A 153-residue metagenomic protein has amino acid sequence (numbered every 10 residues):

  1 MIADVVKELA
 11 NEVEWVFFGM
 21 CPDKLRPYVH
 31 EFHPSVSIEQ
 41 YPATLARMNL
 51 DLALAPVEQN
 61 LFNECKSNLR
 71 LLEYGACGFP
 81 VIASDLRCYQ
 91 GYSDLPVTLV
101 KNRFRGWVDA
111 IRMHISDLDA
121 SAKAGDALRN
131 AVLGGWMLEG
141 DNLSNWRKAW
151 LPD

Functional and structural regions predicted by a protein language model:
M1-M48: Conserved catalytic-core segment of nucleotide-activated headgroup transferases in glycan assembly
D4-V5, R70, W146: Short amphipathic alpha-helix
E39, A43-A76, A83-G91: Nucleotide-sugar-dependent
L45, S93, I111, G125: Short, flexible helix/strand-to-coil boundary loops that buttress conserved ligand/catalytic motifs in alpha/beta
D94-R105, R112-D119: Conserved acidic donor-binding segment of nucleotide-sugar-dependent glycosyltransferases
S116-P152: A charged, aromatic-enriched C-terminal amphipathic alpha-helix characteristic of glycosyltransferases across folds
